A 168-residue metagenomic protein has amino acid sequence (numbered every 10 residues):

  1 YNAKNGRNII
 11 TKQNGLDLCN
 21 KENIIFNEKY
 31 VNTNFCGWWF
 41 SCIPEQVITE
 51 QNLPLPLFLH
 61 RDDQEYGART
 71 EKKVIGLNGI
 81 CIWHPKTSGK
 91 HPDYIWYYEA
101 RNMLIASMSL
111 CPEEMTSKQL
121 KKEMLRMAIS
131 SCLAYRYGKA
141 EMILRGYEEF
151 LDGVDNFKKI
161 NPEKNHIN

Functional and structural regions predicted by a protein language model:
Y1-Q13: Conserved donor NDP-sugar-binding/catalytic core segment of glycosyltransferases
N14-F40: A recurrent flexible, glycine/aromatic-enriched loop bordering the glycosyltransferase active site that acts as
F35-F40, E50-A68, K73-I82: Donor nucleotide-sugar recognition loop
I43: A conserved hydrophobic position in a structured secondary element of the catalytic/binding core that shapes
Q46-V47: Short, well-ordered alpha-helical scaffold segment located in the soluble/lumenal catalytic or ligand-binding core
Q51-L53, Y98, C132-L133: Zinc-dependent metallohydrolase catalytic domains
L77-D93: Active-site donor/metal-binding and catalytic loop motifs of nucleotide-sugar-dependent glycosylation enzymes
R101-N168: Terminal low-complexity segments of carbohydrate-biosynthetic enzymes
